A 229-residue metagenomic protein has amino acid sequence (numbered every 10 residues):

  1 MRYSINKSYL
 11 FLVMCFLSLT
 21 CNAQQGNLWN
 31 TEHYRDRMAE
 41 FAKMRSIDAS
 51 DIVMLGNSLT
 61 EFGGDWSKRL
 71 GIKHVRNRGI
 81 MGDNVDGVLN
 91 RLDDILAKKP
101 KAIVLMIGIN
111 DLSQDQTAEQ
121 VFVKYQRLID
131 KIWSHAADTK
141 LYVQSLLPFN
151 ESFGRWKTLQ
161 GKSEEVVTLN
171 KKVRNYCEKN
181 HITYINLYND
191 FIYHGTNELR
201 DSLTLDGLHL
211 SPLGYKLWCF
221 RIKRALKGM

Functional and structural regions predicted by a protein language model:
M1-Q25: Bacterial Sec-dependent N-terminal signal peptides
Y3-I5, C15, S50, K101 (+2 more regions): A generic hydrophobic-helix recognition signal that picks specific residues within alpha-helical hydrophobic
K7, F41-A42, K171, T196: Hydrophobic alpha-helical segments, principally membrane-spanning helices and signal/leader peptides
Y9-L10, I47-D48, D201-S202: Short hydrophobic "helix-edge" motifs at membrane interfaces and signal-peptide entry regions
A23-A102, E198: Serine-esterase "nucleophile elbow" of acetyl-processing enzymes
K68-K73, N90-M229: Alpha-helical cap/lid subdomain in secreted, periplasmic, or secretory-pathway luminal O-acyl-processing enzymes
